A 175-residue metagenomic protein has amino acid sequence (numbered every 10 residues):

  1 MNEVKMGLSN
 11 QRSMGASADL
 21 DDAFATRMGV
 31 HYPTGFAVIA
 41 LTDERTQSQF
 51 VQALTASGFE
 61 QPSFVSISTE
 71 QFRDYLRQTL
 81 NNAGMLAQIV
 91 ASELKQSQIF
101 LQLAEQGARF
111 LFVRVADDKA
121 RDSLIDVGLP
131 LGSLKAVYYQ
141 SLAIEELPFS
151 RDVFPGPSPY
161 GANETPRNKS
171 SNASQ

Functional and structural regions predicted by a protein language model:
M1-Q175: Positively charged, small/polar-rich N-terminal and surface patches that mediate targeting and assembly and bind
